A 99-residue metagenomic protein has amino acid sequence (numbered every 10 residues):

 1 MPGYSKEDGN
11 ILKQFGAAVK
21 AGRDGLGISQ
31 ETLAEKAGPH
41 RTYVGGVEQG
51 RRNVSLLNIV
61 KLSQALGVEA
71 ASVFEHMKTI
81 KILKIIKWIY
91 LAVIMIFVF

Functional and structural regions predicted by a protein language model:
M1-Y4, G9, Q64, S72-F99: Short, charged recognition helix plus adjacent turn of helix-turn-helix-like nucleic-acid-binding domains
P2-G25: A short, Lys/Arg-rich alpha-helix, primarily the initiator
A17-K36, K61: Short basic helix-loop element that most often maps to the first helix and adjoining turn of HTH DNA-binding modules
V19, L33-A34, V44-V47, V73: Conserved hydrophobic/aromatic packing and binding residues within compact polymer-binding modules
D24, G38, Q49, V60 (+1 more regions): Residue-level detection of the helix-turn-helix DNA-binding "recognition helix"
G38-V54: Recognition helix of helix-turn-helix/homeodomain-like DNA-binding domains that insert into the DNA major groove
S55-S72: DNA major-groove recognition helix of helix-turn-helix/homeodomain DNA-binding modules
